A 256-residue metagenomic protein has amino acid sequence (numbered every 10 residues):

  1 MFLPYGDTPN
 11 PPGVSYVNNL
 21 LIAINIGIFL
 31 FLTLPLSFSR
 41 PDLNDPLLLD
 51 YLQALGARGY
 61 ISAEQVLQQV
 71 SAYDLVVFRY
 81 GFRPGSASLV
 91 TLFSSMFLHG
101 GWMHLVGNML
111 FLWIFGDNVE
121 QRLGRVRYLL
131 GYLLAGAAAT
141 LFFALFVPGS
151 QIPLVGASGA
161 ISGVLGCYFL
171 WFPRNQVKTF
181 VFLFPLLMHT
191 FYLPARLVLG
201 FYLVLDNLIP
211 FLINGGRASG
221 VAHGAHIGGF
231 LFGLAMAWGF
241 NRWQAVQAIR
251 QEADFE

Functional and structural regions predicted by a protein language model:
M1-E256: A detector for small-residue-rich transmembrane helices and their helix-helix packing motifs
